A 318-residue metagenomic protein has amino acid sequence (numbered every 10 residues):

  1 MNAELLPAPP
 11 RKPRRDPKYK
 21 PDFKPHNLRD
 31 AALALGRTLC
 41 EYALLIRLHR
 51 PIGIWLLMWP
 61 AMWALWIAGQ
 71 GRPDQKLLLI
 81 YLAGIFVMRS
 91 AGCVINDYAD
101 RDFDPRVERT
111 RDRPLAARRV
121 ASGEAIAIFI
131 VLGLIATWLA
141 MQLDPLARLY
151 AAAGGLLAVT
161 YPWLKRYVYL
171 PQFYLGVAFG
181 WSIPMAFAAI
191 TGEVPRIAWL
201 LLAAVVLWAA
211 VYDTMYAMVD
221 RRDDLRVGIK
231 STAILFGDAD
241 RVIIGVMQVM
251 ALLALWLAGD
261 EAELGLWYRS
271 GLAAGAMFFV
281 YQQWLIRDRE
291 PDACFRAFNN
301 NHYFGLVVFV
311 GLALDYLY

Functional and structural regions predicted by a protein language model:
D16-C40, C93-V120, T214-G237, W284-A293: Cytosolic, membrane-interface loops and tails of multi-pass inner-membrane proteins
R37-C40, L253, L257-Y318: Extended hydrophobic alpha-helices typical of membrane-associated regions
A43-L44, R113-R196, L200, L257 (+3 more regions): Intramembrane alpha-helical segments
R47-L57: Membrane-interface helix starts
W55-A64, P114, L175-A189, L235 (+3 more regions): Small-residue-rich segments of transmembrane alpha-helices in multi-pass membrane proteins, especially helix faces
M58-A99, R109, G133-M141, R148-T160 (+2 more regions): Membrane-embedded alpha-helical segments that form the functional core of polytopic membrane enzymes, especially those
L65-Q70, W163-L164, A189, Y316-Y318: Structural signal for the C-terminal ends of transmembrane alpha-helices and the immediately following loop
L78-I85, R101-A152, R226-L266, S270 (+2 more regions): Multi-pass membrane catalytic core of lipid/isoprenoid biosynthesis enzymes
